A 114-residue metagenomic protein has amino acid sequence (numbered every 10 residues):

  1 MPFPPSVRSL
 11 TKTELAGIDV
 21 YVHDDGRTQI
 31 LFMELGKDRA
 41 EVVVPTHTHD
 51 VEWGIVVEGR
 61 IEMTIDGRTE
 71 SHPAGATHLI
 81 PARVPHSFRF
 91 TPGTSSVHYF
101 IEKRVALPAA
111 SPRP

Functional and structural regions predicted by a protein language model:
M1-V7: Catalytic-core "active-site belt" of small-molecule-metabolizing enzymes, emphasizing His/Asp/Glu-rich regions
T11-V44, I101-K103: A short glycine-rich, His/Asp/Glu-containing loop-to-beta-strand
G26, T64-R68: Short strand-coil-strand connectors
E34-G36, T46-M63: Short, conserved beta-strand element in jelly-roll/cupin
G67-A82: Short acidic-glycine-tyrosine-enriched beta hairpin
A82-P108: Ligand-binding loop in jelly-roll beta-barrel domains
